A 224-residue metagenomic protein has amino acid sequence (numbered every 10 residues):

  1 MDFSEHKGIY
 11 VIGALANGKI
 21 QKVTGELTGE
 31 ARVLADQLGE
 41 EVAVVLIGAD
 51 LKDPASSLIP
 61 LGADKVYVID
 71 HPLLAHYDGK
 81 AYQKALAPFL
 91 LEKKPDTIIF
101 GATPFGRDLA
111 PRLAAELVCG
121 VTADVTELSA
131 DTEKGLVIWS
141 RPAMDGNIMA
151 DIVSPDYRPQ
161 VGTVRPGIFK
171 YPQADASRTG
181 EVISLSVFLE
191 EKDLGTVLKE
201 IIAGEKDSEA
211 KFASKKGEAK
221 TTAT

Functional and structural regions predicted by a protein language model:
M1-T224: N-terminal glycine-rich FAD/FM-binding segment characteristic of electron-transfer flavoproteins
